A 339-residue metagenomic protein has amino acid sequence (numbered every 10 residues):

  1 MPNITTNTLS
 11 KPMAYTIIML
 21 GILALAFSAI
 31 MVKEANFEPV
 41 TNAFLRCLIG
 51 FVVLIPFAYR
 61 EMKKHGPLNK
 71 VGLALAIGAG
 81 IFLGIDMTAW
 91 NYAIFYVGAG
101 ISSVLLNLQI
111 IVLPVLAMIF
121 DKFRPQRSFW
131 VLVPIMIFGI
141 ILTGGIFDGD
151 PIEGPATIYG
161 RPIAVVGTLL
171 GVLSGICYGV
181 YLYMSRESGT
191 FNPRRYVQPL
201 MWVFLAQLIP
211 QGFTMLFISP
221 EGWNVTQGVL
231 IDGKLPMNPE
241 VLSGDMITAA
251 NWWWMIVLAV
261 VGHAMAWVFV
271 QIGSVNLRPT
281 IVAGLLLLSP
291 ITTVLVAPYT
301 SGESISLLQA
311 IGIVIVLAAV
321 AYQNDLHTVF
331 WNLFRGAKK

Functional and structural regions predicted by a protein language model:
M1-F44, G78-I81, I85, A89 (+3 more regions): Glycine-/small-residue-enriched transmembrane alpha-helix faces in small-molecule transporters and effluxers
P2-I4, C47, D232, M237-N238 (+2 more regions): C-terminal-most transmembrane helix of multi-pass membrane proteins
P12-I17, P39-P56, L132-F138, V166-L173 (+1 more regions): Hydrophobic alpha-helical transmembrane segments of multi-pass integral membrane proteins, especially transporters
Y15, S102-L108, S185-L208, A259-Y299: Helix-helix packing/entry segments at the starts of transmembrane helices
L23-A26, G80, G84, T88 (+8 more regions): Hydrophobic/small/kink-forming positions within alpha-helical transmembrane segments of polytopic membrane proteins
A24, E61-L106, L142, A259-L277: Specific transmembrane alpha-helical segments of multi-pass solute transporters/efflux pumps, especially DMT/EamA
T41-V52, N91-F129, S174, P279-P298: Specific alpha-helical transmembrane segments that line the substrate/conduction pathway and gating interfaces
L54, A58, R127-D150, G154 (+4 more regions): Hydrophobic transmembrane alpha-helices of multi-pass small-molecule transport proteins
